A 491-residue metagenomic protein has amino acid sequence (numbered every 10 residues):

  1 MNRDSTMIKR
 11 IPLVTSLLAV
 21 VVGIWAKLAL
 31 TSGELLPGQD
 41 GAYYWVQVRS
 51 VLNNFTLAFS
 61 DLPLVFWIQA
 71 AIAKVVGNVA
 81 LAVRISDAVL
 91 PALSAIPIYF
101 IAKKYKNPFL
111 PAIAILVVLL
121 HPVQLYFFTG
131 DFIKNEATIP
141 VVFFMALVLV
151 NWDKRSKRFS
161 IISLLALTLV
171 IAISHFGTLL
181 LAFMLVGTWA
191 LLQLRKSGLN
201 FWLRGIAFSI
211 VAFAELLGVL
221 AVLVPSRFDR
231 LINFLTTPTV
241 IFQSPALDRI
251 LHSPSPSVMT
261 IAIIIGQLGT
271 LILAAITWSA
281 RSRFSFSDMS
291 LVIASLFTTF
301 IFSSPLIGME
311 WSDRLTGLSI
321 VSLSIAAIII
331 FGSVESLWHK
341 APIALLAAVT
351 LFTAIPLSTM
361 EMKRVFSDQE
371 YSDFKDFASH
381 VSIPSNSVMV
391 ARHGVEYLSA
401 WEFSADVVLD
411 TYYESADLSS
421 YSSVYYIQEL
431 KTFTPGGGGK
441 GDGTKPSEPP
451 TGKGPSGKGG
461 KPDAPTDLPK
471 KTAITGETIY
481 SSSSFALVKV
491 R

Functional and structural regions predicted by a protein language model:
M1-L28: Start-transfer (signal-anchor) and selected internal transmembrane alpha helices of multi-pass inner/ER membrane
I8-R10, K103-K104, S156-K157, K196-A207 (+5 more regions): Membrane-interface helix-loop-helix junctions at transmembrane boundaries of multi-pass membrane enzymes, predominantly
S16-W25, W45, V65, Q69-A73 (+3 more regions): Membrane-embedded helix bundles of polyisoprenyl
G23-T31, D40, S60-L62, I133-K134 (+3 more regions): Transmembrane catalytic cores of multi-pass membrane glycosyltransferases and polysaccharide-assembly enzymes
K27, S32-Q47, L57-A71, V365-D373: Extracytoplasmic catalytic/substrate-binding loops of multi-pass membrane glycan-assembly enzymes
H121, I330, P342-F366: Transmembrane alpha-helical segments
N135, L180-L181, I307-S336: Hydrophobic/aromatic-rich transmembrane helices and adjacent perimembrane loops
T353, M360-S372, S379-G439, T478-K489: Short periplasmic/luminal acceptor-recognition loop of GT-C membrane glycosyltransferases, typified by
